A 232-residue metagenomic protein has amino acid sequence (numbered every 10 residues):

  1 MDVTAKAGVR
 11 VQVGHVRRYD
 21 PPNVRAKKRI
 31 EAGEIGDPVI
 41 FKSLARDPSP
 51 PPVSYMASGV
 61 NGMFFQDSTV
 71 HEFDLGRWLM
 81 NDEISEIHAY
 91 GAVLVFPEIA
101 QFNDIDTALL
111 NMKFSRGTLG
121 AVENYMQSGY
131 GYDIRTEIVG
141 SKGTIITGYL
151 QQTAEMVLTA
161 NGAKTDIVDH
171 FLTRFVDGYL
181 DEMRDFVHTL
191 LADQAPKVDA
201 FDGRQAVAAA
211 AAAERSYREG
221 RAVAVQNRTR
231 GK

Functional and structural regions predicted by a protein language model:
M1, K6, H188-K232: C-terminal helix-rich "cap/oligomerization" subdomain common to oxidoreductases
K6-R10, T118: A short helix->loop->beta-strand "cap" motif at the edges of active sites that frequently abuts
V9-V13, R17-F102, G220: Predominantly a Rossmann-like dinucleotide-binding segment in NAD(P)-dependent oxidoreductases
H15-R18, A45, M126-S128, D202 (+1 more regions): Structured beta->alpha junctions
P38, V53, I87, V122 (+3 more regions): Short, hydrophobic secondary-structure boundary micro-motifs
Q66-T69, V176, K197-G203: Conserved loop-to-helix N-cap of the C-terminal "lid" that shapes the substrate pocket in Rossmann-like
D67, H71-T153, L180-A192, R230-K232: Contiguous beta-strand/loop segments that form the cofactor/metal-binding neighborhood of enzyme cores
T165-F175: C-terminal "lid/loop" region of Rossmann-like NAD(P)-dependent oxidoreductases
